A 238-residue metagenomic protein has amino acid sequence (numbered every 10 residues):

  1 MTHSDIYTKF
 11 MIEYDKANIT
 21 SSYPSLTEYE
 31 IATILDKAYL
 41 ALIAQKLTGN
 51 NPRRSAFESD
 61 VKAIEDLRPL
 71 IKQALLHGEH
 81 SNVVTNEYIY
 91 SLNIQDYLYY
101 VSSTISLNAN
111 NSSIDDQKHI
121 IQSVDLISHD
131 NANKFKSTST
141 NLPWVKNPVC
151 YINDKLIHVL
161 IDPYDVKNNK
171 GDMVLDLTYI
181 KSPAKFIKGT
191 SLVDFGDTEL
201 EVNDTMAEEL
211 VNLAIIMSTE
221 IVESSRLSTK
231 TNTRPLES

Functional and structural regions predicted by a protein language model:
M1-S238: Glycine-enriched, solvent-exposed interface loops adjoining structured elements
